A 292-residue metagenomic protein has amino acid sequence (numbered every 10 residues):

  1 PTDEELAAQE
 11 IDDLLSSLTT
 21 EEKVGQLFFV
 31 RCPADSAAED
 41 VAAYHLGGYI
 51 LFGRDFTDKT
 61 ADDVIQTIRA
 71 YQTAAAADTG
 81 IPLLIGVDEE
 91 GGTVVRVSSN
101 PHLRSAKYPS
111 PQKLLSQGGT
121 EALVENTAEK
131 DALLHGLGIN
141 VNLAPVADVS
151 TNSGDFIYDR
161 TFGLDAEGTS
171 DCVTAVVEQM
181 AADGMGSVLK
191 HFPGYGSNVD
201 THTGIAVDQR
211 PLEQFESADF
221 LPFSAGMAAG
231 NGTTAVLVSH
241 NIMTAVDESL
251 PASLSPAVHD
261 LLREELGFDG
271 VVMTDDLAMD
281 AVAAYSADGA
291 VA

Functional and structural regions predicted by a protein language model:
P1-S99: N-terminal hydrophobic targeting/anchoring segments and the immediately downstream early-domain regions of hydrolases
T19, T60-Q72, A76, H102 (+2 more regions): Second-shell residues forming the walls of enzyme active-site clefts
T19, V24-D35, Y108-E125, G204-A218 (+1 more regions): Active-site mouth loops of central-metabolism enzymes
V24-C32, L46-L51, L83-E89, V141-P145 (+3 more regions): Hydrophobic faces of well-ordered beta-strands that scaffold small-molecule active sites in alpha/beta enzyme cores
R31-A43, A122-L133, E216-A225, S286-A292: Short, acidic/polar
P33-S36, D55-D58, E89-V94, V141 (+4 more regions): Solvent-exposed loop/turn segments at secondary-structure junctions within structured extracellular/periplasmic domains
Q72-A106, N126-V149, T169, V173-G194: Glycine-rich, aromatic-flanked loop segments that form ligand/cofactor-binding clefts across common enzyme folds
S98-L114, N152-F162, T201-G204: Surface-exposed, active-site-proximal loop segments in enzymatic domains
